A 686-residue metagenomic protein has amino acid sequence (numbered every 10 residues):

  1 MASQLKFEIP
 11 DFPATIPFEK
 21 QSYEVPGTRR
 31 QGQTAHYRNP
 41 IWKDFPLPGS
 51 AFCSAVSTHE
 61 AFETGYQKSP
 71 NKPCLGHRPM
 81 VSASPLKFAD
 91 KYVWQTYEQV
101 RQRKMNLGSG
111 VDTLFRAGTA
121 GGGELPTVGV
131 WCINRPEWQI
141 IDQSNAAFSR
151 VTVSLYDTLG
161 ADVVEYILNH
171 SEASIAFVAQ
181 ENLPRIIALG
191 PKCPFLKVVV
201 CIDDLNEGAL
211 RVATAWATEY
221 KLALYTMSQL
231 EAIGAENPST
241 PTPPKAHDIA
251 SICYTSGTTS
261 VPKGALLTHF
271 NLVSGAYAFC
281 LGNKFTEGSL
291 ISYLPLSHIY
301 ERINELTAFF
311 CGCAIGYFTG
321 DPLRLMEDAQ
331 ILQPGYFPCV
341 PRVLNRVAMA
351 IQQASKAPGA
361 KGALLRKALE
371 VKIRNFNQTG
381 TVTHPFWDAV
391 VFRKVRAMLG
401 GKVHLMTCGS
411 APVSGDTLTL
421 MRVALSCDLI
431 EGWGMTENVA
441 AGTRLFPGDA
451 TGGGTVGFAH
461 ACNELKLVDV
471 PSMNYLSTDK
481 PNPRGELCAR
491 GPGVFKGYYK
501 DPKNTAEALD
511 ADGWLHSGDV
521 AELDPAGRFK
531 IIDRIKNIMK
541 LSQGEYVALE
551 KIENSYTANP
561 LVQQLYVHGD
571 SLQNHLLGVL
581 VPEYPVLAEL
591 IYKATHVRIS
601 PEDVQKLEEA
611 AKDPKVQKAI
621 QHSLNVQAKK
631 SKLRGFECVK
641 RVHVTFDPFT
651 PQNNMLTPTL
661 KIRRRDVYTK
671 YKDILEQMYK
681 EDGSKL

Functional and structural regions predicted by a protein language model:
A2-R30, A147-A232, Q621, N625: Structural core segment of the AMP-binding/adenylate-forming
P73, T218-Y225, Q229-Y254, V261 (+1 more regions): Conserved pre-ATP/AMP-binding loop-to-beta segment of ANL
K87-Y97, G110-L159, E165, N169 (+1 more regions): Conserved AMP-binding/adenylate-forming
T96-Y97, A250-A276: Conserved AMP-binding A3 loop
D142, L159-K192, G275-I291, E305 (+2 more regions): Conserved ATP-dependent adenylate/AMP-binding module captured primarily in the ANL superfamily
A176-V178, G491, K496-G497, E507 (+1 more regions): AMP-binding/adenylate-forming catalytic core of the ANL superfamily
V273-S292, L296-A389, K402, A424: Conserved AMP-binding/adenylation subdomain of ANL enzymes
W387-F529, I535-I538, I552-E553, Q563: Conserved AMP-binding/adenylate-forming
